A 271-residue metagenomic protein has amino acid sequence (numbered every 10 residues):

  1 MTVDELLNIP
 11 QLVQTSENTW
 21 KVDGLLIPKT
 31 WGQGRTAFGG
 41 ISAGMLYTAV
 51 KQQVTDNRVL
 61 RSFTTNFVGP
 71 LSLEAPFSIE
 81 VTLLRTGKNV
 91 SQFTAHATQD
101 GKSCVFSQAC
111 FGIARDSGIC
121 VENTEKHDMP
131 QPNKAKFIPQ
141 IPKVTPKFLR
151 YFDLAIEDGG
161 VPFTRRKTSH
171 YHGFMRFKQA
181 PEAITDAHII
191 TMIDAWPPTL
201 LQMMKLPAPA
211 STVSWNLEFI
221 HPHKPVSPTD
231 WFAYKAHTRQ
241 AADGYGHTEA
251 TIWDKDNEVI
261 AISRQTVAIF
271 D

Functional and structural regions predicted by a protein language model:
M1-D271: Terminal targeting signals and extreme-terminal segments of soluble enzymes
